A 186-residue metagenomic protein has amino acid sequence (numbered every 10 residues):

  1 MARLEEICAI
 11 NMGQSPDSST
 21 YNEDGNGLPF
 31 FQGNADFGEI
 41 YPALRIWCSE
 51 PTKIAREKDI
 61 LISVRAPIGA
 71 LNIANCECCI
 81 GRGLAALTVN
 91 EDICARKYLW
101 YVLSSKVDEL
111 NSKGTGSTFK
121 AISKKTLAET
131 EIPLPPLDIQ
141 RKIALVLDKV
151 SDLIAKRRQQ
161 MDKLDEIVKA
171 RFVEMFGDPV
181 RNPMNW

Functional and structural regions predicted by a protein language model:
M1-S15, E129-L145, K156-W186: Non-catalytic DNA-recognition/assembly elements of restriction-modification systems
A2-A9, F37, I73-C78, R82-L134: Basic, amphipathic alpha-helical recognition segments used for DNA target recognition
A2-T20, G27-E57: Sequence-specific dsDNA recognition surfaces
D17-G25, G116, M184-W186: Short coil/turn segments at secondary-structure boundaries
I62-S63: A generic structural signal for residues embedded in beta-strands
A66-A70: Short, charged beta-turn/beta-strand-edge "cap" motif at the junction between a beta-strand and an adjacent loop
